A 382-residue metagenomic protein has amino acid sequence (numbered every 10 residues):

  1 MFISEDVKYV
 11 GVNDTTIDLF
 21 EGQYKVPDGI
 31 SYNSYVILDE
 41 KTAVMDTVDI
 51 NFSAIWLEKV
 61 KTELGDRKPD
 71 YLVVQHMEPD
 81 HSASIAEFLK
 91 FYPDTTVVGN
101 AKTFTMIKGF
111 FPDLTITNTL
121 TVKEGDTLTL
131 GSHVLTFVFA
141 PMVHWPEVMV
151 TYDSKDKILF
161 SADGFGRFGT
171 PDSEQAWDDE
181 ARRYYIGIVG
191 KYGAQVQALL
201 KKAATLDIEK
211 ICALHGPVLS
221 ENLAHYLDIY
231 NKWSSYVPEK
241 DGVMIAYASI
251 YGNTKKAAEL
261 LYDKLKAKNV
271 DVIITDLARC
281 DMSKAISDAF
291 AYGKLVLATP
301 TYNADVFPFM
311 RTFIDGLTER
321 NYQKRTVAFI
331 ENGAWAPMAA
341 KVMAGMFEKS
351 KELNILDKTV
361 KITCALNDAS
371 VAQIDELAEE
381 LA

Functional and structural regions predicted by a protein language model:
F2-E5, G99-V148, Y192-A198: Metallo-beta-lactamase
F2-K61, V150-D153, K157-S161, T254: Conserved beta-strand hairpin/beta-sheet module of binuclear metal-dependent hydrolase folds, prominently
E40, N51-V98: Active-site metal-binding motif and surrounding structural segment of the metallo-beta-lactamase
M45-T47, P69-M77, V97-N100, L159-A162 (+1 more regions): Active-site neighborhood of phospho(di)ester-bond hydrolases with catalytic His/Asp-centered motifs
S84, C280-A285: Short acidic active-site motifs
P171-I211, H215-V218, P238, L260-T275 (+1 more regions): FMN-binding flavodoxin-like domain, especially the glycine-rich phosphate-binding loop
H215-K240: Terminal amphipathic helices with adjacent charged low-complexity linkers/tails
A246-K268: Short, charged N-terminal beta->alpha structural module
